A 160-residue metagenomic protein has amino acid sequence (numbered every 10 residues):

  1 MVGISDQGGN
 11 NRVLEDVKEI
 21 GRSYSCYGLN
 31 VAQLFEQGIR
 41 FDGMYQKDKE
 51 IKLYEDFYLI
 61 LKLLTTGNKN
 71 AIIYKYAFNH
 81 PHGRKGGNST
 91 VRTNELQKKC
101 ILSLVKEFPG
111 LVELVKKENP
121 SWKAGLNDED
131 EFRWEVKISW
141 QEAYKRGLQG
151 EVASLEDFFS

Functional and structural regions predicted by a protein language model:
M1-F57, L148: Conserved catalytic core of nucleotide-sugar-dependent glycosyltransferases
E50-L53, F57-S160: C-terminal catalytic/acceptor-binding lobe
